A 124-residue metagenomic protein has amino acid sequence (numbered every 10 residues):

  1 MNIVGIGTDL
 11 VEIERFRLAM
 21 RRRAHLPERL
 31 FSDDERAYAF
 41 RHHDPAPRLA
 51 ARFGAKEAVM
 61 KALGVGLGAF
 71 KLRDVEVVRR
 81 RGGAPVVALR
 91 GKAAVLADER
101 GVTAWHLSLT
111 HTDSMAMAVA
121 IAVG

Functional and structural regions predicted by a protein language model:
M1-G124: Core catalytic alpha/beta fold that binds nucleotide/phospho-ligands
